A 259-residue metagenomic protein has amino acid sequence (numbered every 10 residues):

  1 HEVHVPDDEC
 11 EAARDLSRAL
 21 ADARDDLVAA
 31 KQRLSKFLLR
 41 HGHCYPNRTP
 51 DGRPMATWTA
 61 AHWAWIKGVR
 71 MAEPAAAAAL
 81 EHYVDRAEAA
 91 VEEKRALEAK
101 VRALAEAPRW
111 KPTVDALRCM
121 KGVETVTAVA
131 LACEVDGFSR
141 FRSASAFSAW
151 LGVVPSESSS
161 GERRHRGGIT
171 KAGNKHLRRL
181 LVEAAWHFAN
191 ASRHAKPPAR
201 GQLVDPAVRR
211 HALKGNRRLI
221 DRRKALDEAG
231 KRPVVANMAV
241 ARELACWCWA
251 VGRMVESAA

Functional and structural regions predicted by a protein language model:
H1, A30-K31, K94, E98 (+3 more regions): Short helix-capping/linker segments at secondary-structure and domain boundaries
H1-D7: A charged, well-structured terminal subsegment
D8-A116, Q202-P206, K214-N216: Glycine-rich, often acidic, oxyanion-interacting loops/wings at catalytic, nucleic-acid, or phospho-protein interfaces
A13, S17, L80, L117 (+6 more regions): Short alpha-helical scaffolding segments that buttress acidic/His motifs in well-ordered protein cores
Q32, E92, V126, V234-V235: Short, solvent-exposed positions on alpha-helices
C119, T125-V126, A130-A229, P233: Phosphate-backbone recognition surface of nucleic-acid-processing proteins
G215-R217, D221-A259: Basic, amphipathic alpha-helical segments enriched in Lys/Arg and hydrophobic/aromatic residues
